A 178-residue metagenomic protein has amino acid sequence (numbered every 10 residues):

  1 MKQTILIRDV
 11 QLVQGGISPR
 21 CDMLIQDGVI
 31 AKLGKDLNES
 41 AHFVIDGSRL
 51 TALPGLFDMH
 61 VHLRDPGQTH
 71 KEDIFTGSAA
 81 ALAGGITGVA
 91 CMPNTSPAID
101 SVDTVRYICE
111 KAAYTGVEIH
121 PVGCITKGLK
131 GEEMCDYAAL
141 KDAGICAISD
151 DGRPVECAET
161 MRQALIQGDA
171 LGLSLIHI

Functional and structural regions predicted by a protein language model:
M1-G55: Histidine-rich, glycine-flanked metal-binding segment
V10, G28, R49, H60 (+4 more regions): Divalent metal-coordination and catalytic microenvironments
L50-A112: Metal-associated gating/positioning segment near the N- to mid-region
A113, E118-Q167: Active-site gating/metal-coordination segments in enzymes
I176-I178: Conserved small/polar residues in nucleotide/adenosyl-binding loops
